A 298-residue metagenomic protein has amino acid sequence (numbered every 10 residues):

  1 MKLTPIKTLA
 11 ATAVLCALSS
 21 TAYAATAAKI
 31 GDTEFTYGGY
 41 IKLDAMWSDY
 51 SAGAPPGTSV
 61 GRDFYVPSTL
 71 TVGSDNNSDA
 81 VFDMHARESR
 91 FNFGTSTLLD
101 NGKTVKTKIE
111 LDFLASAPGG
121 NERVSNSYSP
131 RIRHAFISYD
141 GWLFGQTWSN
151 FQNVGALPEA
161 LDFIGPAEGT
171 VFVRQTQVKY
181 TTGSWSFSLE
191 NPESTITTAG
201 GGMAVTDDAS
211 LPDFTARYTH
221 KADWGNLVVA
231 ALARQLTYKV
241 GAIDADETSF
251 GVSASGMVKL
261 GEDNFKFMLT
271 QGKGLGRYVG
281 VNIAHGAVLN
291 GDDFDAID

Functional and structural regions predicted by a protein language model:
M1-A25: Gram-negative bacterial Sec-dependent N-terminal signal peptides
L3-I6, V14, A86-S96, D223-K239 (+1 more regions): Short N-terminal secondary-structure initiator segments
A11-C16, S20, F64-S74: Compositionally biased non-globular segments, especially hydrophobic aliphatic-rich helices of signal peptides
T26-T58, V66-S68, V72-I196, S210-L211 (+4 more regions): Outer membrane beta-barrel
A54-T69, A242, G280-A287: Solvent-exposed, glycine/polar-rich loop segments of beta-barrel outer-membrane systems
S68-G73, G155-L161, T197-G200, A231-L236 (+1 more regions): Flexible, solvent-exposed coil segments and beta strand-coil junctions, predominantly the extracellular/periplasmic
A80-D83, V124-S129, P166-F172, G202-S210 (+2 more regions): Replace "Gram-negative outer membrane beta-barrel proteins" with "bacterial and organellar outer membrane beta-barrel
A222-D298: Detector for outer-membrane/organellar transmembrane beta-barrel domains, recognizing the amphipathic beta-strand
